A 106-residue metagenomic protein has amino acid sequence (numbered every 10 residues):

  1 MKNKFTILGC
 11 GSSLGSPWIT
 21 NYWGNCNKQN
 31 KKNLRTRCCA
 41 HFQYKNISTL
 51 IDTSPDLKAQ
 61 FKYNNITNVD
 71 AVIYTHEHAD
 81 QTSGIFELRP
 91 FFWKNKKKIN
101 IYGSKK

Functional and structural regions predicted by a protein language model:
K2-Q60: Conserved beta-strand hairpin/beta-sheet module of binuclear metal-dependent hydrolase folds, prominently
S48-Y102: Active-site metal-binding motif and surrounding structural segment of the metallo-beta-lactamase
S104-K106: Short, intrinsically disordered, charge-balanced linker/junction segments flanking boundaries in proteins
